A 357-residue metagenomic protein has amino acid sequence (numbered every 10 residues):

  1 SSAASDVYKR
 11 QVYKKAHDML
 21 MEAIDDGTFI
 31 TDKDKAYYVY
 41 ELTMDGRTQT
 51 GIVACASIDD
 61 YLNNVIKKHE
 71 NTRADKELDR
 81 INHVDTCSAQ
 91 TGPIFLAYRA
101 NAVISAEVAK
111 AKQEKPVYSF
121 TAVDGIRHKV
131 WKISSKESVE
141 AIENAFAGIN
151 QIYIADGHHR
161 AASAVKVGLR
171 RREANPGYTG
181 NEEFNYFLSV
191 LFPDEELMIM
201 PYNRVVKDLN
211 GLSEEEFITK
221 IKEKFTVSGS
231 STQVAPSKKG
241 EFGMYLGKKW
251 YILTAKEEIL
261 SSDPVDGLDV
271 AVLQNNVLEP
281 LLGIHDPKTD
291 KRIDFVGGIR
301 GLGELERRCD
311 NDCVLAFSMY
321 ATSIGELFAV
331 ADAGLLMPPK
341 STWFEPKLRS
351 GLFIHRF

Functional and structural regions predicted by a protein language model:
S1-F357: Surface-exposed, charge/polar-rich loops and edge strands
